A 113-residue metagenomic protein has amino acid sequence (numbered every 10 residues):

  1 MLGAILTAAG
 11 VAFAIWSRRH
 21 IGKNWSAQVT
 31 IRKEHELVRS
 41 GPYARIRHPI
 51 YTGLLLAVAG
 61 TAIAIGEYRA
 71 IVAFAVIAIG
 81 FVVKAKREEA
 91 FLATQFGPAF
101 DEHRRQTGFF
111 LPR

Functional and structural regions predicted by a protein language model:
L2-R113: Cytosolic-biased juxtamembrane loops and peripheral soluble domains of multi-pass membrane proteins
